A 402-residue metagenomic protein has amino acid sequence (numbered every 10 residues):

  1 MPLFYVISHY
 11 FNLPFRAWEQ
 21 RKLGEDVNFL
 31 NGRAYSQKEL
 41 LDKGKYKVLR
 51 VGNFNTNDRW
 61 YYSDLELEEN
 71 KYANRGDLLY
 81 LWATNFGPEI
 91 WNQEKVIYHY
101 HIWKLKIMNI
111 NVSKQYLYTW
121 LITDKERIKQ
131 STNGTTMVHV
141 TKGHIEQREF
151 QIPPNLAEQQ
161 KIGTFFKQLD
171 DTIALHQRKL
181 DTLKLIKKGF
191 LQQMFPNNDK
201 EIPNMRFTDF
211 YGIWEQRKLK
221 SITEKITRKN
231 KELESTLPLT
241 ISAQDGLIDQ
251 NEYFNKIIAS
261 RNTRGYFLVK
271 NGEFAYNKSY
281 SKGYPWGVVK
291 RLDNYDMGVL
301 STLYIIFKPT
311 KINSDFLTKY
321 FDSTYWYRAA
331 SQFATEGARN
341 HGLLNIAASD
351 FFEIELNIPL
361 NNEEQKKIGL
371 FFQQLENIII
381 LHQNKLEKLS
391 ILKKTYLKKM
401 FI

Functional and structural regions predicted by a protein language model:
M1-I402: Feature detects amphipathic, helix-rich regulatory segments
